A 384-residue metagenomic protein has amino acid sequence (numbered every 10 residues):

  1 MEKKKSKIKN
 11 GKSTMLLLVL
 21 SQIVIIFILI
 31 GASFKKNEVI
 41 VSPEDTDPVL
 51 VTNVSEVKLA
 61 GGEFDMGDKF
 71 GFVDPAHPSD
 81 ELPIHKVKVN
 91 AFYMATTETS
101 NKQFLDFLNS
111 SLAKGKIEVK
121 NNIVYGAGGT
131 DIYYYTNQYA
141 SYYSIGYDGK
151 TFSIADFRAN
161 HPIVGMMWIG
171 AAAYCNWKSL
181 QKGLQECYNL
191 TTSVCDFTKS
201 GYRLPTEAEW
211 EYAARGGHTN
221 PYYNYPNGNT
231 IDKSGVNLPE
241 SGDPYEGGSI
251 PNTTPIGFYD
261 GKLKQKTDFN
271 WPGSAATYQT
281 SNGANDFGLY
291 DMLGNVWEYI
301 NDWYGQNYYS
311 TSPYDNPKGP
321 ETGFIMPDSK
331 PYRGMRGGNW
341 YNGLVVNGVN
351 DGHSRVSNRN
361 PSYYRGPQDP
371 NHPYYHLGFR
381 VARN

Functional and structural regions predicted by a protein language model:
M1-K9: N-terminal Lys/Arg-rich, disordered targeting/topogenic segments
E2, Q22, I26-S55: Bacterial Sec-dependent N-terminal signal peptides
K9-V19: N-terminal Sec-pathway targeting helices
D47-A60, D65, K199-Y202: GGW-centered surface loops in extracellular recognition modules
D68-P75, K88-E246, G305, R383-N384: Active-site microenvironments of metalloenzymes and redox enzymes
H77-H85, M292-N384: Surface-exposed recognition segments
R158-G165, A275-N285, P361-N371: Active-site rim elements
V194-F197, D243-L293: Short, well-ordered junction/capping motifs at the entry into regular secondary structure
